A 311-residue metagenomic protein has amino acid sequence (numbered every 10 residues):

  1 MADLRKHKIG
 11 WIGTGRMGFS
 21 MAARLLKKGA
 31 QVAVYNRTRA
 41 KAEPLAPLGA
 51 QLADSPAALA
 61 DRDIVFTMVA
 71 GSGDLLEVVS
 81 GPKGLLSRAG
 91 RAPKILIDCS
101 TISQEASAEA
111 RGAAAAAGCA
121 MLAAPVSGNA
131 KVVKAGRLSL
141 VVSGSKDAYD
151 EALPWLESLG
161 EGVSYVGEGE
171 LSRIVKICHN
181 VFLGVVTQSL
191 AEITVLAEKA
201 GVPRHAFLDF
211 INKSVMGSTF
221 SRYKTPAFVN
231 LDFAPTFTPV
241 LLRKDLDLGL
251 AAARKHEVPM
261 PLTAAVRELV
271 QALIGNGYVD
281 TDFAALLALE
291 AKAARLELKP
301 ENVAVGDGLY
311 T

Functional and structural regions predicted by a protein language model:
M1-A60, I64-T67, K94, L298: NAD(P)+-binding Rossmann beta1-loop-alpha1 motif at the extreme N-terminus of oxidoreductases
M21-A22, K41, A110, W155 (+1 more regions): Hydrophobic residues within alpha-helices that form the first helical element adjacent to the glycine-rich loop
V32, L52, M121-L122, V163 (+2 more regions): Hydrophobic beta-strand scaffold residues
P56-C119: Rossmann-fold NAD(P) dinucleotide-binding segment
T101-V181: Rossmann-fold dinucleotide-binding core
E151, L171-A294: Helical "substrate-binding/catalytic lid" subdomain of Rossmann-like NAD(P)-dependent dehydrogenases/reductases
